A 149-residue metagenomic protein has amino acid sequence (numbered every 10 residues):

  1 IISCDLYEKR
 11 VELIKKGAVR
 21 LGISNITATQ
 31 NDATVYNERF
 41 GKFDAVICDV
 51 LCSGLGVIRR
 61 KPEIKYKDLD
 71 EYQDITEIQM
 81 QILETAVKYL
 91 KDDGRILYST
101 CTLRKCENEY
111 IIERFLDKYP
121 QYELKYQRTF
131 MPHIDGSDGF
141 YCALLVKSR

Functional and structural regions predicted by a protein language model:
I1-R149: S-adenosylmethionine
